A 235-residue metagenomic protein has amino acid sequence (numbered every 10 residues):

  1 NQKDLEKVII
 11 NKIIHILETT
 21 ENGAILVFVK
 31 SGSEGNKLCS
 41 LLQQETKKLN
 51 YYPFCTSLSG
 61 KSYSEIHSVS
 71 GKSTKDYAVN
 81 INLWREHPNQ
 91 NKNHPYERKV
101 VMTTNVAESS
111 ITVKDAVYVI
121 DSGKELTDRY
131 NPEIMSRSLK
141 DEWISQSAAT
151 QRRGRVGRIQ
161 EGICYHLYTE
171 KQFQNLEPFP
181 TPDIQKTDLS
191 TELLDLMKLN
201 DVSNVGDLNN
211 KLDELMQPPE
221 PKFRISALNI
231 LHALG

Functional and structural regions predicted by a protein language model:
N1-G235: P-loop NTPase motor module signature
